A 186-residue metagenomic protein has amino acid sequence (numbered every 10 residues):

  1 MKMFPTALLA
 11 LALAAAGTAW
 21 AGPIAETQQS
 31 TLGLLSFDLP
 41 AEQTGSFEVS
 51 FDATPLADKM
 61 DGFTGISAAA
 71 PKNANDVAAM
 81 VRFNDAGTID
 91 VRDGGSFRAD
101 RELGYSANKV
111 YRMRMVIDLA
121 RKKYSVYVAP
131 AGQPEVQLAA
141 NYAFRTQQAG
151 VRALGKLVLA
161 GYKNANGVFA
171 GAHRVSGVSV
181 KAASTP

Functional and structural regions predicted by a protein language model:
M1-L8: Bacterial N-terminal signal peptides that target proteins for export
L8-A15: Bacterial N-terminal signal peptides
G17-A21: Sec/Tat signal peptide C-region and signal peptidase I cleavage site
G22-I89, A182: Secretory/extracellular carbohydrate-interaction modules and structurally similar beta-sandwich "look-alikes"
V91-R112: Short, aromatic/His-centered strand-loop micro-motif at the edge of beta-sheets
K109-I117, Y124-V126: Short tryptophan-centered beta-strand motifs in secreted/extracellular beta-sheet-rich domains of glycan-recognition
A129-L154: Short, solvent-exposed beta-strand-to-loop segments that form ligand-recognition rims of beta-rich domains
A165-G177: Extracellular carbohydrate recognition
